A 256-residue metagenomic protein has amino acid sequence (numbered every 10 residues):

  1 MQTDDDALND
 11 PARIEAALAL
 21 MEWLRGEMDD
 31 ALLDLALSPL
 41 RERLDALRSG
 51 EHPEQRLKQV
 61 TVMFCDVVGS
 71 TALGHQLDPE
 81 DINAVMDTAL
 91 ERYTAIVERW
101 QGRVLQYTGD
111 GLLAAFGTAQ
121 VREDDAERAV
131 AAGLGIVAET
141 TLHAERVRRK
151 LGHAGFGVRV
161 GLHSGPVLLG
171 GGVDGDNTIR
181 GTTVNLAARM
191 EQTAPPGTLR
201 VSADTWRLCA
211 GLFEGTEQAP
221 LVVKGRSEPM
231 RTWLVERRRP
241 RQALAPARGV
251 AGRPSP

Functional and structural regions predicted by a protein language model:
T3-L20: Short amphipathic alpha-helical heptad-repeat segments
R25-T108, R149-A154, G249-P254: Juxtacatalytic helix/coil linker segments that couple regulatory or sensory modules to the catalytic cores
Q59-V60, F64-V68, I96-R128, L142-T183 (+1 more regions): Catalytic core of nucleotidyl cyclases, primarily class III adenylyl/guanylyl cyclases
S70, I96, R122, I136-E139 (+6 more regions): Conserved, well-folded catalytic cores of nucleic-acid-processing and energy-transducing macromolecular machines
L73, A119, G171-D176, L244-P254: Short hinge/gating elements
I82-A89, A129-A132, I136, T182-L186: Hydrophobic alpha-helical membrane-association signature
V167, T193-G252: Cytosolic regulatory/linker segments at or just downstream of nucleotide-handling modules in signal-transduction
